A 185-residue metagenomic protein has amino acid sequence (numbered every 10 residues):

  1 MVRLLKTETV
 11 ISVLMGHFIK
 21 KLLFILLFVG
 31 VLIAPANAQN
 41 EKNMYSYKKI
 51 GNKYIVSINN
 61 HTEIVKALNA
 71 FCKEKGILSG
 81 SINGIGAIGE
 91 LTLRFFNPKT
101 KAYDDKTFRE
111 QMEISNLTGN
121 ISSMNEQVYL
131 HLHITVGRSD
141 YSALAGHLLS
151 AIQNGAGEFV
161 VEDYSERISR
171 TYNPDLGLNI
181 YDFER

Functional and structural regions predicted by a protein language model:
L4-L23: Bacterial N-terminal signal peptides that target proteins for export
L23-L32: Bacterial N-terminal signal peptides
A34-A38: Sec/Tat signal peptide C-region and signal peptidase I cleavage site
Q39-L130, T135-R185: N-terminal intrinsically disordered, cationic/polar leader segments that include organellar targeting peptides
